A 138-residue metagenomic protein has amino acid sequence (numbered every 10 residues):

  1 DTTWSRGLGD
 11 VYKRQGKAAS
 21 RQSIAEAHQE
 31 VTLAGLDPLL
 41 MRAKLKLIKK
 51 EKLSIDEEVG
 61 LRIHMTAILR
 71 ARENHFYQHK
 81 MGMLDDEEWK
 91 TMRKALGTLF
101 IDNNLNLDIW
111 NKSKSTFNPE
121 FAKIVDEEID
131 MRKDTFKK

Functional and structural regions predicted by a protein language model:
D1-Y12: Single conserved hydrophobic/aromatic residue that forms the stacking wall/gate of nucleotide- or nucleobase-binding
K17-K138: Amphipathic alpha-helical "stem/stalk" segments
